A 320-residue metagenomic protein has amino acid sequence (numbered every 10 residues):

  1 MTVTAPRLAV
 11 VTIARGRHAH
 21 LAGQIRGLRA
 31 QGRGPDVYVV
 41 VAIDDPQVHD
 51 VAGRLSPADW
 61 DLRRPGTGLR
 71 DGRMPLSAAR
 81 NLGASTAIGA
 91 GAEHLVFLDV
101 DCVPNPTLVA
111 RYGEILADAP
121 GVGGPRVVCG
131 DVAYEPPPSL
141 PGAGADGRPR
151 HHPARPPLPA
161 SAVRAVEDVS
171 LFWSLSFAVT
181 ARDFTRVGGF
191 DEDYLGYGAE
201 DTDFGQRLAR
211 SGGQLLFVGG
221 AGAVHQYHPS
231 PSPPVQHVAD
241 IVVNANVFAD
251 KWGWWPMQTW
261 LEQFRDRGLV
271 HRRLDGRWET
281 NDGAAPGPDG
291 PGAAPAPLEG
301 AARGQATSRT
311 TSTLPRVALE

Functional and structural regions predicted by a protein language model:
R17-A30: Short, well-formed alpha-helical segments that are part of the catalytic scaffolds of diverse glycosyltransferases
R29-L69: Acidic donor-binding segment of Leloir-type glycosyltransferases
L69-I88: Glycine-rich, basic loop-to-helix element that forms the pyrophosphate-binding segment of sugar-nucleotide handling
A92-V103: Short beta-strand-to-loop acidic/aromatic patch adjacent to the donor-nucleotide binding site
T107-A145: Conserved donor NDP-sugar-binding/catalytic core segment of glycosyltransferases
D131, G147-S170: Short, flexible, basic/aromatic active-site loop/helix in glycosyltransferases
L171-V179, D183-G188, D193-A221: A short, conserved alpha-helix in the catalytic core of glycosyltransferases
F217-P234, F248: Active-site donor/metal-binding and catalytic loop motifs of nucleotide-sugar-dependent glycosylation enzymes
